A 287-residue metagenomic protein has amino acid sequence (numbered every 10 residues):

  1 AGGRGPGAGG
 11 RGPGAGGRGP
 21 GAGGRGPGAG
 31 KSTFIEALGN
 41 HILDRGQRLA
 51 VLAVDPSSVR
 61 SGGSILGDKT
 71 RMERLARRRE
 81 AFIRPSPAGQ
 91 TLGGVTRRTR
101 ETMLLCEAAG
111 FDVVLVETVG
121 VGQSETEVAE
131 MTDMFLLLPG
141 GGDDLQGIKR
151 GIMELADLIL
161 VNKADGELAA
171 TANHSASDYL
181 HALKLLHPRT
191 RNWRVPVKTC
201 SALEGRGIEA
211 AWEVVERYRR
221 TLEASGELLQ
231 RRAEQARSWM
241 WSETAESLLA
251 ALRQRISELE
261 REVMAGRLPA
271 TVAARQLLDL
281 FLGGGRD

Functional and structural regions predicted by a protein language model:
A1, A29, T33-S124, M131-L137 (+1 more regions): Nucleotide-state-sensitive switch-loop elements of NTP-binding domains
G3-A22: Long, intrinsically disordered low-complexity tandem-repeat segments
G26: P-loop (Walker A) phosphate-binding loop of NTP-binding proteins
G122, E130-Q146, D157, A164-N173: Conserved Switch II/interswitch segment of TRAFAC-class P-loop GTPases
S124, I148, G207: Short acidic active-site motifs
L158, A164-T221: Canonical P-loop GTPase G-domain recognition
T199, A210-L282, R286: Long, well-ordered amphipathic alpha-helical subdomains in the mid-to-C-terminal portions of large enzyme subunits
